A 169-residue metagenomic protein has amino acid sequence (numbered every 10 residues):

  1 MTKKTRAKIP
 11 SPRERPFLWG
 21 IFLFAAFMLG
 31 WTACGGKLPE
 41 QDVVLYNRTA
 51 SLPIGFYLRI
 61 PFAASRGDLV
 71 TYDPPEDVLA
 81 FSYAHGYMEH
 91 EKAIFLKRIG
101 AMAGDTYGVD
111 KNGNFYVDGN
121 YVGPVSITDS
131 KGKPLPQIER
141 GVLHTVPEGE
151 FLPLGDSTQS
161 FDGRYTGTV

Functional and structural regions predicted by a protein language model:
M1-I94, T145, R164-V169: Protein maturation boundaries and topogenic segments
G55, N112-G113, G149: Beta-strand-connecting loop/turn residues
D68-V70, D105, E150, D156: Structural motif
P74, A103, D129: Residues that line or immediately flank small-molecule/substrate-binding pockets and catalytic motifs
P75, N112, D156-S157: Short, surface-exposed secondary-structure boundary micro-motifs
H90-P124: Mid-length scaffold segments of soluble, non-membrane domains
G100, Y116-I127, G132-V169: Beta-strand-rich cores of mature extracytoplasmic or soluble domains
